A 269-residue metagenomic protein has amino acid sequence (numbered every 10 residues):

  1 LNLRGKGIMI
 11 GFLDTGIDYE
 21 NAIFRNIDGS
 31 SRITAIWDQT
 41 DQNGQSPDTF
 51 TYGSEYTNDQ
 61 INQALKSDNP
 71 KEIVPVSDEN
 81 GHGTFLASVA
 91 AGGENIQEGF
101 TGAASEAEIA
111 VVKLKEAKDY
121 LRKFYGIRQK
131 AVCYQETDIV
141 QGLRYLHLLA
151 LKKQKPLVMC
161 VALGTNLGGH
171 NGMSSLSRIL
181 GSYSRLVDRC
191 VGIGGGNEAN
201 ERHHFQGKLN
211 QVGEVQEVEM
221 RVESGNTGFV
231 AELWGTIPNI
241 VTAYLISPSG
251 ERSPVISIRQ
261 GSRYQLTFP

Functional and structural regions predicted by a protein language model:
N2-Q135, Q154-K155, D188, N226-F229 (+1 more regions): Subtilisin-like serine protease catalytic core
A22, I246-P248, I258: Surface loops and adjacent helix of pleckstrin homology
N26-R32, S177, L209-Q211: Glycine-rich, phosphate-binding/catalytic loops in enzymes
G44-N58, P254-P269: Exoplasmic/lumenal beta-rich domain surfaces
K118-L209, G225-S253, S262-Y264, F268: Substrate-binding/access-modulating region of protease and related hydrolase catalytic domains
L209-E223: Non-catalytic, beta-strand-enriched accessory regions in extracellular/secretory proteins and membrane protein
V215-E217, E251-I258: Short Trp-Ser/Thr-centered turn/loop motifs at beta-strand boundaries
